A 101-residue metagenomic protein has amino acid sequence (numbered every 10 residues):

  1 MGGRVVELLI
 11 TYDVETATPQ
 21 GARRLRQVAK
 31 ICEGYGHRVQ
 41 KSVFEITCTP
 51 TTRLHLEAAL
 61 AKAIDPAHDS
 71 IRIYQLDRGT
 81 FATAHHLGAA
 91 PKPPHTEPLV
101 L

Functional and structural regions predicted by a protein language model:
M1-V39, V43, T47-T52: Extended, hydrophobic alpha-helical segments
Q20, L54-L56, T83: Short acidic, gly/pro-rich beta-turn/loop elements at beta-sheet edges and active-site/ligand-binding grooves
K30-E33, E57-K62, H85-G88: Intrinsically disordered, low-complexity boundary segments flanking structured domains
Q40-D69, I73-L76: Aromatic/basic micro-patches that form nucleic-acid/chromatin recognition or nuclease catalytic surfaces
A63-V100: C-terminal structural segments of small proteins and small subunits
